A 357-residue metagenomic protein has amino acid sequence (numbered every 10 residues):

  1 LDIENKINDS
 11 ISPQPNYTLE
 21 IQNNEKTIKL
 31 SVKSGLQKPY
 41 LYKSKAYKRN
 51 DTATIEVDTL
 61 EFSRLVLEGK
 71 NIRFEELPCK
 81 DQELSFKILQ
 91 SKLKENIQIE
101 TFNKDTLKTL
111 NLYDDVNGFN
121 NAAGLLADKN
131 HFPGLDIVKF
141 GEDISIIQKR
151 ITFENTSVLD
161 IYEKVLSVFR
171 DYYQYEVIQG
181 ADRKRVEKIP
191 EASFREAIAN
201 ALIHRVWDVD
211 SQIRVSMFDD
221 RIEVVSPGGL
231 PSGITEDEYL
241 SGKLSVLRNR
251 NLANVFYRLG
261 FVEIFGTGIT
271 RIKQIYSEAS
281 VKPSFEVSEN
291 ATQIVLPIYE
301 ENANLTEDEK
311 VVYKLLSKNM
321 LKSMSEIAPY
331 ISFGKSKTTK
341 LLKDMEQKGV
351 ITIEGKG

Functional and structural regions predicted by a protein language model:
L1-E191, R195-N302, L321-E326, S332-F333 (+2 more regions): Conserved N-terminal catalytic/coupling substructures associated with nucleotide/phosphate chemistry
L296-L315: Short alpha-helical segments that sit at the start of domains
L316-M320: Short helix-to-turn junction characteristic of helix-turn-helix DNA-binding domains, especially the helix
E354-G357: Short, Lys/Arg-rich nucleic-acid/phosphate-binding segment
